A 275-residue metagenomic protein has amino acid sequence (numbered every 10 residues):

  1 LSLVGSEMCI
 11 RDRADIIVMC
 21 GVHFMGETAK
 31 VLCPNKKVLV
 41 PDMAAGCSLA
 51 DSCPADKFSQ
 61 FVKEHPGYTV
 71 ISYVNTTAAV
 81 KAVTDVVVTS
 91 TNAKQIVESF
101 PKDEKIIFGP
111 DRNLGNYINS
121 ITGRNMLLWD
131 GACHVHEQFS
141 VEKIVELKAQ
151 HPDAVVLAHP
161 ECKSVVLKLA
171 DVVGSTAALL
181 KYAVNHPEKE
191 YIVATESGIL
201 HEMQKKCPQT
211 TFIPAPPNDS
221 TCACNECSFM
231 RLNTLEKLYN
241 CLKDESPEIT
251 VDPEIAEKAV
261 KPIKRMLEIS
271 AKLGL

Functional and structural regions predicted by a protein language model:
L1-I10: Single conserved hydrophobic/aromatic residue that forms the stacking wall/gate of nucleotide- or nucleobase-binding
S6, N35-A44, V86-T91, N125-V135 (+3 more regions): Short hydrophobic/aromatic-enriched beta-strand-loop microsegments
R13-I17, P66-T69, D103-I106, P152-V155 (+1 more regions): Short active-site oxyanion
G21-E64, Y68-V88: Active-site beta->alpha loop and helix N-cap motifs at the rims of alpha/beta catalytic domains
L39-P66, W129-H136, A215-R231: Long, charge-dense
D51-Q60, A79, D85-P101, F108-L114 (+3 more regions): Active-site glycine-rich loop that binds ribose-phosphate moieties when present
D171-Y239: A C-terminal functional module that forms or caps the active site or interfaces directly with catalytic machinery
S220, E226-L275: ATP/nucleoside-binding phosphotransfer catalytic cores, i.e., glycine-rich phosphate-binding loops
